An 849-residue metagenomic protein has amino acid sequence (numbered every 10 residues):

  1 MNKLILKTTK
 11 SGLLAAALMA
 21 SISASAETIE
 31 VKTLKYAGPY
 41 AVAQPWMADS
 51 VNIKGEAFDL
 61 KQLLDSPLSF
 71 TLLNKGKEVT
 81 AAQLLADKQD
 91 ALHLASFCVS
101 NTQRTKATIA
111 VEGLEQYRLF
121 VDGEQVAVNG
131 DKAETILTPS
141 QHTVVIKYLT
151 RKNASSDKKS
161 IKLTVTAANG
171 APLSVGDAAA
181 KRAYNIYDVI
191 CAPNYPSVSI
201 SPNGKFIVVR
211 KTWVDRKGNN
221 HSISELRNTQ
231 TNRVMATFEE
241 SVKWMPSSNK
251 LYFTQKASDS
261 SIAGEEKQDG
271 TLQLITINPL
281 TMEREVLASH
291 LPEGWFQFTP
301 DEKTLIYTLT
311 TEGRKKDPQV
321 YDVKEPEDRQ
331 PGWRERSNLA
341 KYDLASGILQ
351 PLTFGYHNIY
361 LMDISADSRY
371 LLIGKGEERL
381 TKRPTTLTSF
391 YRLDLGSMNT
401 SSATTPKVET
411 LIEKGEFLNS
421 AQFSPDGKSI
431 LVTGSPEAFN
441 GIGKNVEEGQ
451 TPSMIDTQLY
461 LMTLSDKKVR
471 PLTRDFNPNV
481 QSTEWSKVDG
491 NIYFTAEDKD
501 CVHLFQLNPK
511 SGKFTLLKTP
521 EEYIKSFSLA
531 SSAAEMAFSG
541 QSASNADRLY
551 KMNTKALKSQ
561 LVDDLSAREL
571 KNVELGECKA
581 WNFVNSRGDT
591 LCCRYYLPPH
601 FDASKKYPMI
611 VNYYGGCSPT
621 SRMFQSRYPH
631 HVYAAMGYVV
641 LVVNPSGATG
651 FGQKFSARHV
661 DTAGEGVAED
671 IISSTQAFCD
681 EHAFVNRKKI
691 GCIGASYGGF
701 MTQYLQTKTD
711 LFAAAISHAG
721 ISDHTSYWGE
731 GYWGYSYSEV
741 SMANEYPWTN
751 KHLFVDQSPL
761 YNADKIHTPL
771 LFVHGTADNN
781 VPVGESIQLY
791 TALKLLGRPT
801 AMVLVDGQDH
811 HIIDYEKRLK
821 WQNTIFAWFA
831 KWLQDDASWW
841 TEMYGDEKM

Functional and structural regions predicted by a protein language model:
A26-A81, T143, K147-I186: Accessory carbohydrate-binding/adhesion or oligomerization-edge regions at the termini of glycan-active proteins
N101, T105-L119, V144: Aromatic-lined ligand-binding clefts that engage carbohydrates, nucleic acids, or primary amines
A192, K211-I223, M235-F238, Q255-I275 (+11 more regions): A flexible loop/linker signature enriched in serine peptidases of the S9 family
Y195-S199, F206-H221, I306-L309, K315-D317 (+7 more regions): Non-catalytic accessory segments flanking enzyme active sites
V198-F206, V242-Q255, F296-T304, M362-Y370 (+4 more regions): Blade-terminus and WD-like Trp-Asp/Gly-His loop motifs, strongest in beta-propeller folds
N228-Q230, N278-M282, D343-G347, L395-M398 (+3 more regions): Short loop/turn segments that connect beta-strands within beta-propeller blades
L565-K688, A695, G729-Y737: Cap/lid segment of the alpha/beta-hydrolase catalytic domain
V642-M849: Active-site-proximal cap/loop segments of hydrolase catalytic domains
